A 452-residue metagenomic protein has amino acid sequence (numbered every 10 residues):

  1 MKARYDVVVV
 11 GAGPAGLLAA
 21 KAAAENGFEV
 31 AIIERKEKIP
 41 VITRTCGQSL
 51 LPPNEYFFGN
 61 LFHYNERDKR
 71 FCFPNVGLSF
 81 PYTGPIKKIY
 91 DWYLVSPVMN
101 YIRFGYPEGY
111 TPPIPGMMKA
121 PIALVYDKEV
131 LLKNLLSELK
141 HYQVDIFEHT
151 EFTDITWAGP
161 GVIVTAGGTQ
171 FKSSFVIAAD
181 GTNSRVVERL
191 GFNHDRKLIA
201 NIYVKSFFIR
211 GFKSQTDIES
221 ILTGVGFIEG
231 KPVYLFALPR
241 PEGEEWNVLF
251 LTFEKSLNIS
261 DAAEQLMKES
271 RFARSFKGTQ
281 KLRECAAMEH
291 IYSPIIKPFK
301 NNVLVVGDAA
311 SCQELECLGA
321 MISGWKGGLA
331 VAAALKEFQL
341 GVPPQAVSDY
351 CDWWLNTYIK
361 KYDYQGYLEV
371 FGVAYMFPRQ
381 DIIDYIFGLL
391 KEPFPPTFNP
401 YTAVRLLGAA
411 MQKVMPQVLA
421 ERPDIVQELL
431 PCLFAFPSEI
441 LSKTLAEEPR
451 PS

Functional and structural regions predicted by a protein language model:
A3-I32: N-terminal Rossmann-like FAD-binding beta1-loop-alpha1 element of flavoenzymes
A22, R35-M99: N-terminal FAD cofactor-binding segment of flavoenzymes
I32-E37, D308: Conserved acidic E/D residue at the C-terminus of a beta-strand in Rossmann-like folds
G109, A123-V125, F152, E254-C351: FAD/FMN-dependent oxidoreductases across multiple families
Y110-S137, R185, S256-S260: Short beta-strand to alpha-helix junction loop
S137-A273: Predominantly flavin-linked oxidoreductase catalytic cores and closely associated redox partners
A332-Q380: Active-site-proximal substrate-binding core of FAD-dependent oxidoreductases
V373-S452: C-terminal auxiliary extensions adjacent to catalytic cores
